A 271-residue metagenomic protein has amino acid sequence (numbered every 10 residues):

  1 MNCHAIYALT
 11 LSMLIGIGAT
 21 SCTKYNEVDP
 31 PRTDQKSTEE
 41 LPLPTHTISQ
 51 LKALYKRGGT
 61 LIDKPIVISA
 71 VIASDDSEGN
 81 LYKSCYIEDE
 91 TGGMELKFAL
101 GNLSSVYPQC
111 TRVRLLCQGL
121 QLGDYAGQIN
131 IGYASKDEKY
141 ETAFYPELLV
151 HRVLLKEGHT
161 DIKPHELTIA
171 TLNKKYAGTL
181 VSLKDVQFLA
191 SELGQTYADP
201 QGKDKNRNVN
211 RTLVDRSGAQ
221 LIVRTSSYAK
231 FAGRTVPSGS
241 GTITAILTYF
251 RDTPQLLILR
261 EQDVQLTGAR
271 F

Functional and structural regions predicted by a protein language model:
M1-T10: Bacterial N-terminal signal peptides that target proteins for export
L9-S12, S238: Generic alpha-helix initiation/capping and coil-helix boundary signal
G18-S21: C-terminal motif of bacterial Sec signal peptides marking the signal peptidase cleavage site
T23-F271: OB-fold nucleic-acid-binding modules
